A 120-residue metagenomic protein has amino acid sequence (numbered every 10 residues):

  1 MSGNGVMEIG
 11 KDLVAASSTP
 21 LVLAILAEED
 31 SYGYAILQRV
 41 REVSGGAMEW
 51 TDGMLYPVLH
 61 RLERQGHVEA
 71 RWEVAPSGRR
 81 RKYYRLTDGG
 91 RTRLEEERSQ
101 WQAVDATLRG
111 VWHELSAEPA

Functional and structural regions predicted by a protein language model:
M1-D12: Short, intrinsically disordered or compositionally biased N-terminal tails of bacterial proteins
S2-N4, T92-A120: Amphipathic alpha-helical dimerization/coiled-coil segments that flank or bridge DNA-binding/regulatory modules
G10, E73-V74: Short, solvent-exposed loop/turn elements at beta->coil junctions and helix N-caps that rim active or binding pockets
G10-M54: N-terminal helix-turn-helix DNA-binding core of bacterial DNA-binding proteins
Y56-E63: Short, hydrophobic-biased segments on the C-terminal half of alpha helices that form "recognition helices"
G66: Glycine-centered, phosphate/nucleic-acid-interacting loop/turn motifs that mediate DNA/RNA or nucleotide
A70: Short beta-strand "wing" residues that participate in macromolecule-binding interfaces
P76-R98: Basic, amphipathic "hinge/linker" alpha-helix immediately C-terminal to the N-terminal HTH DNA-binding motif
